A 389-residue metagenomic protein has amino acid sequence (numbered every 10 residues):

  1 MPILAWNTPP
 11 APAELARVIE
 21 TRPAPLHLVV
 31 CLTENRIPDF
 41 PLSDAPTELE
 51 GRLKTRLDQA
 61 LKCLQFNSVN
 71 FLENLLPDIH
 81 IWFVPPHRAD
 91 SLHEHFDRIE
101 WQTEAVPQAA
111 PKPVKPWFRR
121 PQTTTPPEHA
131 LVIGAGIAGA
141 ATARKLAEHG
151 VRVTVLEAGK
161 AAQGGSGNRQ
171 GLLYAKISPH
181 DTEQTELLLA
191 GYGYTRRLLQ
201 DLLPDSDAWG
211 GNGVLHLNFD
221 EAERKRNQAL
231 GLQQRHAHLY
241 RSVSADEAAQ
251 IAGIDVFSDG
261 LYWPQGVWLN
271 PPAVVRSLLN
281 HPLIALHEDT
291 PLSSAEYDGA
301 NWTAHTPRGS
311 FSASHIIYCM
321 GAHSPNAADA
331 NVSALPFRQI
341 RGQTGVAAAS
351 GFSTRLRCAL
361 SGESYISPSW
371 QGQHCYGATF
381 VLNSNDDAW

Functional and structural regions predicted by a protein language model:
P2-F96, T103: The AdoMet/dcAdoMet-binding core of the Class I SAM-like
P10, G136-I137, K160: Residue-level detector of alpha-helix initiation sites
V30, V151-E157: Short beta-strand "acidic-cap" motif of Rossmann-like dinucleotide-binding folds
P116-T125, L131, A138-H149, A158 (+4 more regions): Active-site substrate-recognition segment that forms the wall of the catalytic cavity or substrate channel
G171-I251: Dinucleotide-binding Rossmann-like beta1-alpha1 core, especially the glycine-rich loop that anchors the ADP
H180-G191, F219-E223, L261-S277, A388-W389: Short beta-strand to alpha-helix junction loop
G260-H315, C319-S324: Helical element adjacent to the flavin cofactor pocket in flavoenzyme catalytic cores
